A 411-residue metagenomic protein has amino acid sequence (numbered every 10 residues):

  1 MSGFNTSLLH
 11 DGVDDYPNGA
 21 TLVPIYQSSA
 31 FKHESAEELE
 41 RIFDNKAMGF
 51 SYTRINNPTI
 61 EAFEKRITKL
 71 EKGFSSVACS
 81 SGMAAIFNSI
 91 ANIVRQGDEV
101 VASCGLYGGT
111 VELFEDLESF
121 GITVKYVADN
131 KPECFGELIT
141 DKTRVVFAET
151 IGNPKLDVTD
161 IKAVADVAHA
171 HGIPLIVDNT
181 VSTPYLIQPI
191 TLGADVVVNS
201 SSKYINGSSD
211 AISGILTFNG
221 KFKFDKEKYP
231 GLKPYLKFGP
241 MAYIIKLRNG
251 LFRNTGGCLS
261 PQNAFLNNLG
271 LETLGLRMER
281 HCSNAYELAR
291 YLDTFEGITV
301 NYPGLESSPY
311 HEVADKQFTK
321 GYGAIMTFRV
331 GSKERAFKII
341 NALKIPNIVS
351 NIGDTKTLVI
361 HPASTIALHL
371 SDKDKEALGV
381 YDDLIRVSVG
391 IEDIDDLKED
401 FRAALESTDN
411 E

Functional and structural regions predicted by a protein language model:
M1-A47: N-terminal glycine-rich, Lys/His-bearing helix-loop that initiates the first secondary-structure elements of many
S2-G3, F74, E115-D116, T123-K125 (+4 more regions): PLP-dependent enzyme catalytic core of the Aspartate aminotransferase-like
N5-P17, S76-F295: Conserved PLP-enzyme active-site core in the AAT-like
G12-V13, Q27-H33, K203, G220-F222 (+6 more regions): Glycine-rich beta-alpha junction loops
A30, S35-F87, G109-D116: Conserved N-terminal alpha-helix of the aminotransferase class I/II PLP-enzyme fold
M48, I212, N263, N267 (+2 more regions): Short amphipathic alpha-helical segments
D293, T299-I385, V389: Conserved C-terminal alpha-helix-loop-beta "cap" of PLP-dependent enzymes that closes/shapes the active-site mouth
